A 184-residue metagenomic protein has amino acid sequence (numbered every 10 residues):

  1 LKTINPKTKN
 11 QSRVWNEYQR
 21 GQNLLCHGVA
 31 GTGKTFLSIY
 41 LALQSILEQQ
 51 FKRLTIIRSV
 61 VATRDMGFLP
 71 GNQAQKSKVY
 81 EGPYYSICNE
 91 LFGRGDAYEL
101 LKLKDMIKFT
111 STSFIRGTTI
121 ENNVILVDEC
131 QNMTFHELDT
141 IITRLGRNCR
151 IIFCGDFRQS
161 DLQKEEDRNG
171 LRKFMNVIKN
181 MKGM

Functional and structural regions predicted by a protein language model:
K2-V127, Q131-M184: Conserved helicase motor core of SF1/SF2 NTP-dependent helicases
